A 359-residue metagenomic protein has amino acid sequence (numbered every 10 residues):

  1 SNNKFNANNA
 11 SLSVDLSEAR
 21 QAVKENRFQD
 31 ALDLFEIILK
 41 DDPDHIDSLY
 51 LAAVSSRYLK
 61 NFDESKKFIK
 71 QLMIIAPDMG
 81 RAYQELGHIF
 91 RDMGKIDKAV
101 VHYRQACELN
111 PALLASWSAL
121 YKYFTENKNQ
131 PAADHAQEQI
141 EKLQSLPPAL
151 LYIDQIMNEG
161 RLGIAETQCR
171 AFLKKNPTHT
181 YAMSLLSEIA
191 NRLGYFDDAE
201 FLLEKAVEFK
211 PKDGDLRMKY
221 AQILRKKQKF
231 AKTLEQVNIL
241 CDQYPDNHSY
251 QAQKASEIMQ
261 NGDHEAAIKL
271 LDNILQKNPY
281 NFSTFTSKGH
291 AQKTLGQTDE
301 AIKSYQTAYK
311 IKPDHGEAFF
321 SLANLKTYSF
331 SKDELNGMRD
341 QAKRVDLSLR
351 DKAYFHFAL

Functional and structural regions predicted by a protein language model:
S11-D41, Y58, P148-K175, L185: Alpha-helical segment of the N-proximal tetratricopeptide repeat
L12, I46-D47, G80-Q84, L114-A115 (+8 more regions): Helix-start (N-cap) detector for alpha-helical repeat units in TPR-like alpha-solenoids, especially tetratricopeptide
K24-E25, Y58, D92-M93, T125-E126 (+7 more regions): Register position in tetratricopeptide repeats
D41, Y58, I74-I75, D92 (+9 more regions): Structural marker of alpha-solenoid helical repeat scaffolds
